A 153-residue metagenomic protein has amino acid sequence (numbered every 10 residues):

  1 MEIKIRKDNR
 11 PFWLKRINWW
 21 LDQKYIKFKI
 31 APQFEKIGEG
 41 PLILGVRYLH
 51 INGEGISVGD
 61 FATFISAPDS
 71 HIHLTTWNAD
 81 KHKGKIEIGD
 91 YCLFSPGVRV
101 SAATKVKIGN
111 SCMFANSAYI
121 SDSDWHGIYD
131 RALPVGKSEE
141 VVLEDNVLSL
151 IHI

Functional and structural regions predicted by a protein language model:
M1-S121, L143-D145: Domain-scale signature associated with acetyltransferase and cell-envelope carbohydrate enzymes
G127-I128: A short, polar/charged loop-to-alpha-helix boundary motif
A132: Conserved phosphate-interacting/catalytic interface
E140: Short alpha-helix in the Rossmann-fold core of NAD(P)-dependent oxidoreductases
I151-I153: Conserved small/polar residues in nucleotide/adenosyl-binding loops
